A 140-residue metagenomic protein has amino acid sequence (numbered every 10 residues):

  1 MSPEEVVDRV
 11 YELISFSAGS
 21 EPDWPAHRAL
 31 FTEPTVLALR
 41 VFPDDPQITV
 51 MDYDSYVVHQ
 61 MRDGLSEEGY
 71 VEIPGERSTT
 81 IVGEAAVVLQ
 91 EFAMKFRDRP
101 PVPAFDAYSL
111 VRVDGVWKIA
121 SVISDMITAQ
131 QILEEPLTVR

Functional and structural regions predicted by a protein language model:
M1-L30, L137-R140: Short, low-complexity N-terminal intrinsically disordered segments enriched in polar/charged residues
S2, V36-L37, V41-P100: Surface-exposed, charged secondary-structure patches
V6, R77-T80, E91, L133-R140: Terminus-proximal functional modules
V10, H27, T35, V88 (+1 more regions): Hydrophobic pocket/interface hotspot
I14, F31, F92-M94, I123-S124: Short beta-strand segments enriched in hydrophobic/aromatic residues within well-folded beta-rich domains
E33, G75, D106: Residues that flank catalytic or metal-binding motifs in active/ligand-binding sites
Y56-V57, F105, I132-V139: Non-catalytic cap/lid and distal C-terminal segments of serine-dependent acyl enzymes
V87, P103-L133: Short beta-strand edge/turn micro-motifs at domain boundaries
